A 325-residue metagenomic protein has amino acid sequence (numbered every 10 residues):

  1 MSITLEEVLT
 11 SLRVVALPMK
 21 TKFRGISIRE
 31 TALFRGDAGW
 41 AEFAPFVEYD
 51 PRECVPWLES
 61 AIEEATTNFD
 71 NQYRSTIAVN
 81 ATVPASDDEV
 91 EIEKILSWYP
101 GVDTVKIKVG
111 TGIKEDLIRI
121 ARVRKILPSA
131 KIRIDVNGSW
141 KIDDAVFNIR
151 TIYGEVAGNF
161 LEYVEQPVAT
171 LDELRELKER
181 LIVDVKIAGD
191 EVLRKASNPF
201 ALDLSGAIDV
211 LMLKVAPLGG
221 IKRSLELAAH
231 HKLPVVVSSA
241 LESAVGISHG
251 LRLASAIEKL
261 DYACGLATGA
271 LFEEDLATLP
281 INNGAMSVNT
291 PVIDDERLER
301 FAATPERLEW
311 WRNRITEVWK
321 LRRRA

Functional and structural regions predicted by a protein language model:
M1-R29, W40-P45, E64-T67, Q72 (+1 more regions): Flexible C-terminal active-site loop/helix
L17-R24, T76-V90, K108-G110, G138-I142 (+1 more regions): Active-site mouth loops of central-metabolism enzymes
E30-R35: Short beta-strand elements
W40-F43, I95-G110: Catalytic domains of carbohydrate-active enzymes, especially glycoside hydrolases
A41-E89: Mid-domain alpha/beta scaffold segments of enzyme catalytic cores
A65-N68, A81-S97, G110, L117-R122: Short, charged beta->alpha transition segments
R74-I77, G101-V102, P128-S129, V183-D184 (+2 more regions): Short coil/turn connectors at secondary-structure junctions
I107-G110, K114-H249, A254, E273-I281: Catalytic core of soluble alpha/beta enzymes
